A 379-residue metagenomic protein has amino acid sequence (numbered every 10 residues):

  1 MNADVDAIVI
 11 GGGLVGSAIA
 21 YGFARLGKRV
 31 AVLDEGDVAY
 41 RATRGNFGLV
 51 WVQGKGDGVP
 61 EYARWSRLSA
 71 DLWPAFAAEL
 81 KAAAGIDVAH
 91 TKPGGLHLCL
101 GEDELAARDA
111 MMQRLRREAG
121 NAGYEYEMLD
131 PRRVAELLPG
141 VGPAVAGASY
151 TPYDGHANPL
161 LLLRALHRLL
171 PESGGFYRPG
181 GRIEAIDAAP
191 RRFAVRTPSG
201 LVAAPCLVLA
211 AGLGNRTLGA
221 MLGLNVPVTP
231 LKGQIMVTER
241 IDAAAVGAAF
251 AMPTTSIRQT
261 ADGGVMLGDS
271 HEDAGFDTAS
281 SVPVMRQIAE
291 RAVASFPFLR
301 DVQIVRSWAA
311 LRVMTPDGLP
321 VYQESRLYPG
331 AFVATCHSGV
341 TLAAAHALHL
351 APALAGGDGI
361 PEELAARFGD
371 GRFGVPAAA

Functional and structural regions predicted by a protein language model:
V5-V32: N-terminal Rossmann-like FAD-binding beta1-loop-alpha1 element of flavoenzymes
V9, G13-L14, D37, L213 (+1 more regions): Residue-level detector of alpha-helix initiation sites
A18-L26, E35, N46-V50, G85-T91 (+3 more regions): Active-site substrate-recognition segment that forms the wall of the catalytic cavity or substrate channel
L49-R133, L137, R291-V293: Dinucleotide-binding Rossmann-like beta1-alpha1 core, especially the glycine-rich loop that anchors the ADP
G85-C99, E125-S173, S270-G275, P329-C336: Helix-loop-beta segment of a Rossmann-like dinucleotide-binding subdomain
S149-P198, V202-P205: Helical element adjacent to the flavin cofactor pocket in flavoenzyme catalytic cores
F296-A379: C-terminal catalytic lobe of FAD-dependent flavoproteins
